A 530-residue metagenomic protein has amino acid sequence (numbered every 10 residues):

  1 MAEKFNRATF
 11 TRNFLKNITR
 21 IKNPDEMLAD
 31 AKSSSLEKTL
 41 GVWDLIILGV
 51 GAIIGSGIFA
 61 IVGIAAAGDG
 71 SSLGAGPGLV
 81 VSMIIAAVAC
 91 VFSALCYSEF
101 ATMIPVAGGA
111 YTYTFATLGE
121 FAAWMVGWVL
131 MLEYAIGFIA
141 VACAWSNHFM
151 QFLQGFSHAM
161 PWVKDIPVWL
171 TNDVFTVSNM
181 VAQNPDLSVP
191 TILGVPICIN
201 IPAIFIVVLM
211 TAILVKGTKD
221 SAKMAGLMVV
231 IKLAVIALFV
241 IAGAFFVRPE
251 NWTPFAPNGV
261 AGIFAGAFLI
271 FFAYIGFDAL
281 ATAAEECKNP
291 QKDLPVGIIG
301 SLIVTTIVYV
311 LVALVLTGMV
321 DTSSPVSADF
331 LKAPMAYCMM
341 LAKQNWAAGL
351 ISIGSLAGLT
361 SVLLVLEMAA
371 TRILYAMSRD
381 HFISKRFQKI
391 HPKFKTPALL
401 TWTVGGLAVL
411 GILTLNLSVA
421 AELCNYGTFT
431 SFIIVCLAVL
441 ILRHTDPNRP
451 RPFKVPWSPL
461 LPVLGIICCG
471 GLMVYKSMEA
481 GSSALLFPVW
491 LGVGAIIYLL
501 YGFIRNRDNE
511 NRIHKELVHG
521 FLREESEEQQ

Functional and structural regions predicted by a protein language model:
M1-G63, A67-G76, V80, C90-L95 (+5 more regions): Membrane-interface "cap" regions at the ends of multi-pass membrane proteins
E3, A60-N179, Q183-D186, V304 (+2 more regions): Extracellular loop-to-transmembrane helix junctions
K22-N23, M27-E37, L79-V80, A159-A203 (+3 more regions): Helix-loop-helix junctions that connect adjacent transmembrane segments in multi-pass membrane transporters
E37, V42, I201-I204, K288-K292 (+5 more regions): Loop-to-transmembrane helix boundary motifs in multi-pass membrane proteins
K38-G49, G119-L132, A203-I206, N258-I270 (+3 more regions): Select transmembrane alpha-helical segments in multipass membrane proteins
F59, V129-N147, L269, Y274 (+5 more regions): Membrane-helix boundary/coupling elements in multi-pass transport proteins
G63-V80, L130, V141-N147, L153 (+7 more regions): Transmembrane helix-loop boundary segments of multi-pass membrane transporters
V195-C198, M210, P257, R386-T396 (+4 more regions): C-terminal membrane-solvent junction of multi-pass transporters and transport-like membrane proteins
